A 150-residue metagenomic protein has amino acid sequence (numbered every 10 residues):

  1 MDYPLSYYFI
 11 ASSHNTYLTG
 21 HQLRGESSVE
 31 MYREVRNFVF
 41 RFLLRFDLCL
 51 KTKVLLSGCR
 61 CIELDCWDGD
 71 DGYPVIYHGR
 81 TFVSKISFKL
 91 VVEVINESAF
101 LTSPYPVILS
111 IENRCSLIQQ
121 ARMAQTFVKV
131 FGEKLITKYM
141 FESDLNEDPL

Functional and structural regions predicted by a protein language model:
M1-C61, W67-L150: Long, acidic (Asp/Glu-rich), low-complexity accessory segments flanking structured domains
